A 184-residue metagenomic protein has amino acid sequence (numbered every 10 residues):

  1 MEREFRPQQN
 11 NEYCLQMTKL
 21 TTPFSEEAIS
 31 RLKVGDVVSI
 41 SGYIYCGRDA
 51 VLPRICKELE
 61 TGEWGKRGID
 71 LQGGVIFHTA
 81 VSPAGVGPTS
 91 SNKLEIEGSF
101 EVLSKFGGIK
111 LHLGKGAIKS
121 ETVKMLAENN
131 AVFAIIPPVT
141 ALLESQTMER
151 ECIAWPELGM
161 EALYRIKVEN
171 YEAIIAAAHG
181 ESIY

Functional and structural regions predicted by a protein language model:
R3-F5, Q9: Cationic, low-complexity basic patches in intrinsically disordered or flexible, solvent-exposed regions
Q16-F24: Short, structured beta-strand/loop micro-motifs enriched in basic residues and often containing a Trp
E26-R31: Short, surface-exposed secondary-structure edge patches
V37, Y43-G47: Short, charged beta-turn/beta-strand-edge "cap" motif at the junction between a beta-strand and an adjacent loop
G47, V51-Y171: Feature captures the catalytic cores and cofactor-binding loops of soluble hydro-lyases/lyases that act on carboxylate
F100-E101, I175-Y184: Active-site/ligand-binding-proximal alpha/beta "capping" segment
